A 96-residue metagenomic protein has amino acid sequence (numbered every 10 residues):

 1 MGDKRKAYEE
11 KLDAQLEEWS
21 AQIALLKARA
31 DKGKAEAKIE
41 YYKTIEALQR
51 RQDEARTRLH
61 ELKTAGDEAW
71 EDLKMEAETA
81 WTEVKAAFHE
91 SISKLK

Functional and structural regions predicted by a protein language model:
M1-L95: Amphipathic alpha-helical membrane/lipid-surface binding segments
